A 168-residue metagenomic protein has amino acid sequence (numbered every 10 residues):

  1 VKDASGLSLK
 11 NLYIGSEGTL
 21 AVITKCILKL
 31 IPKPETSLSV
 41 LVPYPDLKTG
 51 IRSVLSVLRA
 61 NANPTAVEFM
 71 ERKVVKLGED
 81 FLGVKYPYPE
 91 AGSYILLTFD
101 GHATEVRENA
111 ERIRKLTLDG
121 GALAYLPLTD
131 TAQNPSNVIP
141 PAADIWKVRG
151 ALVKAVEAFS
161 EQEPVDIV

Functional and structural regions predicted by a protein language model:
V1-V168: Noncatalytic alpha-helical scaffold of FAD-dependent oxidoreductases
